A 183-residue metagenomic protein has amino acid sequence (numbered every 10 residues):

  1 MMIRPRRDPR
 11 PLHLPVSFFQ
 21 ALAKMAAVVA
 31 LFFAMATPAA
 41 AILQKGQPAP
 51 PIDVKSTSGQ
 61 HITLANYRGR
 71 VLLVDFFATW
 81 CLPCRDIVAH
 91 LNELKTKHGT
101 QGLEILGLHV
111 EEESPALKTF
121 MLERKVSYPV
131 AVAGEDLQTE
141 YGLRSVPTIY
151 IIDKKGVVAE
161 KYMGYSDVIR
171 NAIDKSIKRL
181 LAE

Functional and structural regions predicted by a protein language model:
M1-A21: N-terminal secretory signal peptides that target proteins for export/translocation
L22-A36: Bacterial N-terminal signal peptides
A39-L64: N-terminal "domain-start" segment that seeds a small globular fold
A65-C81: Short active-site neighborhood of thiol/selenol oxidoreductases, capturing the structured segment around
F76-E93: Conserved redox-active cysteine motifs that mediate thiol-disulfide chemistry, especially di-cysteine Cys-X(1-2)-Cys
G102-S114, V126-E135: Thiol-based oxidoreductase modules, predominantly thioredoxin-like and allied folds used for disulfide exchange
K118-K155: Short, internal strand/loop/helix patches that form the active-site neighborhood or redox-interaction surface
I151-E183: Thiol-/selenol-based redox modules, centered on thioredoxin-like and closely related oxidoreductase domains
